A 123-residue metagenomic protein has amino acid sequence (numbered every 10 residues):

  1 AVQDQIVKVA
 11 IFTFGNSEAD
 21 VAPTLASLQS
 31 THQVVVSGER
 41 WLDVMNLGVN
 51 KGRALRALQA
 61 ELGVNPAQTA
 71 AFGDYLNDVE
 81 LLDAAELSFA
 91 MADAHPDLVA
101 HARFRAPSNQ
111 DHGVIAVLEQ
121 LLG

Functional and structural regions predicted by a protein language model:
A1-F72, L76-V79: Conserved acidic, metal-coordinating active-site core of Asp-based, Mg2+-dependent phosphoryl-transfer enzymes
V44-G123: Mg2+-dependent phosphoryl-transfer enzymes with acidic/Ser/Thr/Gly-rich catalytic loops
